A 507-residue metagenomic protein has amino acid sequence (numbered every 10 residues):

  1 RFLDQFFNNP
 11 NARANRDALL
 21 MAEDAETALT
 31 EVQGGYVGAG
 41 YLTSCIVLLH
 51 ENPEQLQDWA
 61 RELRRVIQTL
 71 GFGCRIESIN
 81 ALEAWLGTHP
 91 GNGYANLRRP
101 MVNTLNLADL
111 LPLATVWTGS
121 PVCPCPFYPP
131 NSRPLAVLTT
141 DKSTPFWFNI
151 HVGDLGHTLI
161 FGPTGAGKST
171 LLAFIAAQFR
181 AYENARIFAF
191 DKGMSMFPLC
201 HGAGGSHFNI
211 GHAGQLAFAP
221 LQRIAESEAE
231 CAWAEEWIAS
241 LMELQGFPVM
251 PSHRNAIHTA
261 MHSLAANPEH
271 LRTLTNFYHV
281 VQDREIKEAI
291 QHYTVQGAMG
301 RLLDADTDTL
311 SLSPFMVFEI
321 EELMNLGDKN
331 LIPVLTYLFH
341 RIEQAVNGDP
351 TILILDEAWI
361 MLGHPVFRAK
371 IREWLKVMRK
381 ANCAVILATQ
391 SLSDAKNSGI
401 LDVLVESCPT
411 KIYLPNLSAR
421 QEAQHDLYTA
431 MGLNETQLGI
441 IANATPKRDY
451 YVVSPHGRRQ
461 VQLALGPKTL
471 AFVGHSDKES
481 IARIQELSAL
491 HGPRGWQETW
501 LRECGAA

Functional and structural regions predicted by a protein language model:
R1-V116: Extended, folded cores of ATP/NTP-driven motor/assembly subunits in large transport and secretion machines
C45-Q55, P163-A166, E322-M324, W359: A generic structural motif
F72-G73, A84-F146, F197-S206, I210-C383 (+6 more regions): P-loop NTPase motor domains
P129-I210: Glycine-rich phosphate-binding loop of nucleotide-binding enzymes
N131-T144, N149-G162, I175, M261-D283 (+1 more regions): Charge-patterned, long linear interaction tracts outside catalytic cores
G193, L387-L392, P415-S418: A short beta-strand-to-loop transition that corresponds to the Sensor-1 phosphate-sensing loop of AAA+ P-loop ATPases
G204-F208, I400-L414: A short helix-turn-beta junction within AAA+ P-loop NTPase domains corresponding to the substrate/partner-engaging
M431-L487: Conserved P-loop NTPase
